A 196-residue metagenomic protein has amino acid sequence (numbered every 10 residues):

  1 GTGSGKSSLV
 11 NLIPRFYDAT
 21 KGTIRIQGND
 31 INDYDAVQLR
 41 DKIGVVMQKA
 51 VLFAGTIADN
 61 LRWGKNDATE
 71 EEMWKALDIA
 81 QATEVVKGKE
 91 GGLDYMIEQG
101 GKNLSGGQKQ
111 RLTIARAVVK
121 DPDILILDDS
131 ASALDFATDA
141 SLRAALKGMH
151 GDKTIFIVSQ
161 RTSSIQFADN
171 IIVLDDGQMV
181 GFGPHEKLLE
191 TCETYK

Functional and structural regions predicted by a protein language model:
G1-K196: ABC-type nucleotide-binding domain
